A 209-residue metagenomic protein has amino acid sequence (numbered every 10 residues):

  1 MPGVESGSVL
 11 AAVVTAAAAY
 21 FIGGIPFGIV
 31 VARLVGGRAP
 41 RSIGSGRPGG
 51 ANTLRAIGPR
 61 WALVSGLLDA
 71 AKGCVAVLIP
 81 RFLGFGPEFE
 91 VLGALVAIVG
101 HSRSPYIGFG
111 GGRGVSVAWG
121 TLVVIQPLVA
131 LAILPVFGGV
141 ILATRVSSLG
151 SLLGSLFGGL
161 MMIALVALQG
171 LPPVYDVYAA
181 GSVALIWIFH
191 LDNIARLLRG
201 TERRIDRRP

Functional and structural regions predicted by a protein language model:
M1-T15, A71, V75-L92, V123-A130 (+1 more regions): Helix-coil boundary and interhelical linker segments in multi-pass alpha-helical membrane proteins
L10-G36: N-terminal signal-anchor transmembrane alpha helix
G28-R33, I98-G110, V136-T144, L191-R199: C-terminal ends of transmembrane helices
I29-A62, G110-G111, N193-P209: Cytosolic, membrane-interface loops and tails of multi-pass inner-membrane proteins
R38-G50, Y106-W119, V146-G154: Short, non-helical or kinked segments that cap or interrupt transmembrane helices
L54-I57, P80-L83, V96, G100 (+2 more regions): Interfacial segments of multi-pass membrane proteins
R55-R81, G110: Multi-pass membrane catalytic core of lipid/isoprenoid biosynthesis enzymes
L131-I133, S147-S155, G170-S182: Loop-to-transmembrane alpha-helix initiation sites
